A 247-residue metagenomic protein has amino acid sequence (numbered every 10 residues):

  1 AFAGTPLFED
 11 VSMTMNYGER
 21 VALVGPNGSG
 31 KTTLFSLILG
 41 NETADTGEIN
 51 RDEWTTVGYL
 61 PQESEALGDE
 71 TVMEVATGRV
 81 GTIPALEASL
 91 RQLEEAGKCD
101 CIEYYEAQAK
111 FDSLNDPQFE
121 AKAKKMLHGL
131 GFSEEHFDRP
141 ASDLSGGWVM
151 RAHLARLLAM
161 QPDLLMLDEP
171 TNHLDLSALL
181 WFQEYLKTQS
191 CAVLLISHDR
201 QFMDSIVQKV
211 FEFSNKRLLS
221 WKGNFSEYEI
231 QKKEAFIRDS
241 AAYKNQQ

Functional and structural regions predicted by a protein language model:
A1-K244: ABC ATP-binding cassette signature C-motif
